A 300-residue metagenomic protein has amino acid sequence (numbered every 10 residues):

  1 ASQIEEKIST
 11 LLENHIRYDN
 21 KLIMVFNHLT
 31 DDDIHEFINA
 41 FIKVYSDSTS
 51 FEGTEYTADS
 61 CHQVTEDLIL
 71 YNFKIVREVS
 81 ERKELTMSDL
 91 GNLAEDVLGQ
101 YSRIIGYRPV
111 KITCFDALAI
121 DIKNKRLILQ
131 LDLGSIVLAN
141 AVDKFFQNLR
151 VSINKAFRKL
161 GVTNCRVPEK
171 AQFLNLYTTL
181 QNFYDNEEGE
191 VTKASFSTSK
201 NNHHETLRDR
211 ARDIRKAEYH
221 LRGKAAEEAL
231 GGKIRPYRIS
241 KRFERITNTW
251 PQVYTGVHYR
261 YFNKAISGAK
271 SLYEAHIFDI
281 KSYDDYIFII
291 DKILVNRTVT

Functional and structural regions predicted by a protein language model:
A1-T300: Intrinsically disordered, low-complexity, charge-rich terminal extensions of nucleic-acid-associated complexes
